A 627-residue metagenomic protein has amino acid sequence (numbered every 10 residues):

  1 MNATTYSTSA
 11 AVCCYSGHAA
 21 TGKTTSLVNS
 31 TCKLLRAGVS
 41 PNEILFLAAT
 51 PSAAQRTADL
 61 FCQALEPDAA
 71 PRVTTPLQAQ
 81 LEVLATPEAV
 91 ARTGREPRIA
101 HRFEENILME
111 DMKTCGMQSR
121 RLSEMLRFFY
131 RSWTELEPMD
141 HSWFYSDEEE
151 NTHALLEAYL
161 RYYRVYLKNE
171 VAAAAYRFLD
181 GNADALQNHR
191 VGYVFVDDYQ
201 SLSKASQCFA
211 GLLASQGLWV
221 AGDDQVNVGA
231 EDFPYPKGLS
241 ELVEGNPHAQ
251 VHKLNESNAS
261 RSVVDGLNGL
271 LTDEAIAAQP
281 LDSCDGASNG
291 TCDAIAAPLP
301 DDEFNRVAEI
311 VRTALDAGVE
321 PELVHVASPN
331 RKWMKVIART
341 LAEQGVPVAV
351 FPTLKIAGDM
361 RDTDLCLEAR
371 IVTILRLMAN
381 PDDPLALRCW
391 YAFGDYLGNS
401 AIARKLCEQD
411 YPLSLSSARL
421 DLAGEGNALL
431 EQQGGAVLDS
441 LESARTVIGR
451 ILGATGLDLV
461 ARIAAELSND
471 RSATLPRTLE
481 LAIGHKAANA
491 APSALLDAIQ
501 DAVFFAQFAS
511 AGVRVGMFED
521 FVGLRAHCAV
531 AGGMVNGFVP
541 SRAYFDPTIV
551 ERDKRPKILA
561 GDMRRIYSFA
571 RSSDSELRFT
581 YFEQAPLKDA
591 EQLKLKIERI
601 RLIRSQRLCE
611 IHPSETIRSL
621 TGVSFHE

Functional and structural regions predicted by a protein language model:
M1-R92, V326, R571: P-loop NTPase Walker
M1-S26, E43, E110-F195, K204-F209 (+1 more regions): Accessory N-terminal region flanking or inserted into the helicase ATPase core in nucleic-acid motor proteins
L27, V39-A54, K253-E256, G290-D362 (+3 more regions): Conserved RecA-like ASCE P-loop NTPase motor core of nucleic-acid helicases/translocases
V194-L202, S206, D224-Q225, M534: Conserved Walker B
Q207-A294, R578: Conserved RecA-like helicase ATPase core segment that couples NTP binding/hydrolysis to strand translocation
G245-N246, G318-G453: ATPase/helicase motor core of nucleic-acid motors
L420-C528, N536-R542, L577-R578, H612-P613 (+1 more regions): Accessory C-terminal helicase-associated subdomains
F538-E627: C-terminal accessory regions
